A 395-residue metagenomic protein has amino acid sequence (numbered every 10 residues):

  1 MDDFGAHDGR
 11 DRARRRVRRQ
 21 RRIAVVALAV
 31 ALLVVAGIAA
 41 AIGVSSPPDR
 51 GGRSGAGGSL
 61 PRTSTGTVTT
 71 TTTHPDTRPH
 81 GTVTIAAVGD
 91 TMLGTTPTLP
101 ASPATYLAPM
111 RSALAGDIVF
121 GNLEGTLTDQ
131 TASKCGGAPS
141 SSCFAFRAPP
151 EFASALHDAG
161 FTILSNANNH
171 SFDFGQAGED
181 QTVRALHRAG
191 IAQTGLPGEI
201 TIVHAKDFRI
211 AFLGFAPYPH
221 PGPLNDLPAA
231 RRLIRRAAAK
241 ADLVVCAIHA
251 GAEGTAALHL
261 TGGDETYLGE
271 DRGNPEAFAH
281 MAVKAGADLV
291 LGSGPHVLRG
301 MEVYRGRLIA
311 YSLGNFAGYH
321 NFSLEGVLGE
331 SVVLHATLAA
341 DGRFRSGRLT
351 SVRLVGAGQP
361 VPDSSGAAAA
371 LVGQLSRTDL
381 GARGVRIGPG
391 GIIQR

Functional and structural regions predicted by a protein language model:
D2-R14, R22-R50, L60-R395: Acidic, metal/ion-coordinating pockets
V17: Surface-exposed ligand-recognition segments of extracellular binding domains, strongest in the long/variable loop
R53-A56: Intrinsically disordered, low-complexity regions enriched in glycine and serine
